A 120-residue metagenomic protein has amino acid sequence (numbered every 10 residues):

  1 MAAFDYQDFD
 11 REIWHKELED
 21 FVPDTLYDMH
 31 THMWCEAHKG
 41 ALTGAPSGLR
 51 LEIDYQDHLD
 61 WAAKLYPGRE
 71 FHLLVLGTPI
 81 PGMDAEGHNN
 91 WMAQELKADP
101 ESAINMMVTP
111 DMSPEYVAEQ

Functional and structural regions predicted by a protein language model:
M1-Q120: Helix-coil boundary/capping segments in enzymes
